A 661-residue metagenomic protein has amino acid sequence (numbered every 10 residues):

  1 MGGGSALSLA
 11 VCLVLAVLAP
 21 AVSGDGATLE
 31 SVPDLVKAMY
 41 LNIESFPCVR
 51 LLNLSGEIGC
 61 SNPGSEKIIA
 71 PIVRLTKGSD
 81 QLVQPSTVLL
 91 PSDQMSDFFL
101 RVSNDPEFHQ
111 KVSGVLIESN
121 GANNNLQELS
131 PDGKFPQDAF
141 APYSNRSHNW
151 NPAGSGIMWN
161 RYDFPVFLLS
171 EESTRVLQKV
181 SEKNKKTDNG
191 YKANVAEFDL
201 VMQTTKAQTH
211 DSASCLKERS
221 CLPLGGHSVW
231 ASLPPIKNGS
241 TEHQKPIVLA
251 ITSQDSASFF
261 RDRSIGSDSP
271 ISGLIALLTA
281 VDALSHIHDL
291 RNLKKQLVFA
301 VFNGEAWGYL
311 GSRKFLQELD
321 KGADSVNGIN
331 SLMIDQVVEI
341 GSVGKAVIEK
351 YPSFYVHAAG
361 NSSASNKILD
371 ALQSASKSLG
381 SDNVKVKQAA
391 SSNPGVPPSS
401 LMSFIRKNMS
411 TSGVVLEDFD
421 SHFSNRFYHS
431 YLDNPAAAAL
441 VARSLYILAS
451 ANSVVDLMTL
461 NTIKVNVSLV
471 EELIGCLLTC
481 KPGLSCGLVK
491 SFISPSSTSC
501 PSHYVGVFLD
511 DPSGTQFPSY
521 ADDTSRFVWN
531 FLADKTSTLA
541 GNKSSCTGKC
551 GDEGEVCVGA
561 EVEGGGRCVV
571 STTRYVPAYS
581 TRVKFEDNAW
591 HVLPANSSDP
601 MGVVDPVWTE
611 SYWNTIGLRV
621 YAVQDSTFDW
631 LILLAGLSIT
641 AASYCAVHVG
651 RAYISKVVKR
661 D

Functional and structural regions predicted by a protein language model:
M1-D661: Secretory-pathway/membrane protein signature
